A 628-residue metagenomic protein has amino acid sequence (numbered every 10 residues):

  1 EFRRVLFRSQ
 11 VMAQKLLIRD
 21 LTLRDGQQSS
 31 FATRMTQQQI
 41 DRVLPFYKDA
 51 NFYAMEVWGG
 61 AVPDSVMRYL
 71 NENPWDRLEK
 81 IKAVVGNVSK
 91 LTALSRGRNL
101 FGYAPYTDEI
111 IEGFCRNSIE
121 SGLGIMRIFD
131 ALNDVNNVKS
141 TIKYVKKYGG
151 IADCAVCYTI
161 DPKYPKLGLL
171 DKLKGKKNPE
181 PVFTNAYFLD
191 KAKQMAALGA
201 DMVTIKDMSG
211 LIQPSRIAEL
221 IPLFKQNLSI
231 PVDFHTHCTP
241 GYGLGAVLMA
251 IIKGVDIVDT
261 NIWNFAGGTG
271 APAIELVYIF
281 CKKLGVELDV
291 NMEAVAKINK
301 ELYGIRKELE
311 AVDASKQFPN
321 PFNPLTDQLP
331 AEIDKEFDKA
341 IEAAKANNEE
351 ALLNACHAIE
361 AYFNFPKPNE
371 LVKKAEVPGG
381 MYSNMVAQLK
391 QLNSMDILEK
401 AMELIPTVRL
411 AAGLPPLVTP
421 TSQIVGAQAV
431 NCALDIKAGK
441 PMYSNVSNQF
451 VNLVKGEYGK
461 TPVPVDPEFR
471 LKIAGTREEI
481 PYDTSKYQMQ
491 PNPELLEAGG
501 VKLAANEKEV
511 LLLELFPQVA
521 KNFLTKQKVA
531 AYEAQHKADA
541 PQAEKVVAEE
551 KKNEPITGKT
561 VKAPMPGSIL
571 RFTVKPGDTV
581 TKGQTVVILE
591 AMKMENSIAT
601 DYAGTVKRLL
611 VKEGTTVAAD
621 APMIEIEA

Functional and structural regions predicted by a protein language model:
E1-L6: Short, small-residue-biased leader/transition segments that mark boundaries at the very start of proteins
I18-L23, Y53-V57, S89-R96, M126-R127 (+4 more regions): Hydrophobic faces of well-ordered beta-strands that scaffold small-molecule active sites in alpha/beta enzyme cores
G26, I128, V203, G254 (+2 more regions): Conserved, mostly hydrophobic/aromatic
Q39-A61, R116-I125, L198-G199: Catalytic domains of carbohydrate-active enzymes, especially glycoside hydrolases
K48-V66, E342, A346-P555: Terminal or standalone catalytic/regulatory effector modules within metabolic enzymes and repeat proteins
G59-D190, G210: Active-site beta->alpha loop and helix N-cap motifs at the rims of alpha/beta catalytic domains
P240-K253: Catalytic cores of alpha/beta
E554-A628: Structured functional modules or segments
